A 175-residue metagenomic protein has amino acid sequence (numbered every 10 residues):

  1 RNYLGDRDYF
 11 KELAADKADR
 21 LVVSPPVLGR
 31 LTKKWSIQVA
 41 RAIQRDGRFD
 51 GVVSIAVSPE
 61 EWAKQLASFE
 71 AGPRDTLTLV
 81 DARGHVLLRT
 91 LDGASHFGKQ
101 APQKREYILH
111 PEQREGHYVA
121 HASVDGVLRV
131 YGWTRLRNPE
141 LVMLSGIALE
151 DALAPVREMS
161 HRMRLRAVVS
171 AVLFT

Functional and structural regions predicted by a protein language model:
R1-F69, P73-T76, H121-S123: Extracytoplasmic/periplasmic ligand-binding sensor regions of membrane-associated signaling proteins
L4-Y9, G51-V53, F97-A101, V130 (+2 more regions): Charged, low-complexity, helix/coiled-coil-prone segments
Q38, V86, H161-M163: Short alpha-helical segments used as structural interaction elements across diverse proteins
V39, H110, V169-S170: Alpha-helix boundary/capping detector
R45-D46, E60-M143, I147-P155: Intrinsic low-complexity, intrinsically disordered coil/linker regions enriched in small/polar and charged residues
E150-T175: Cytoplasm-proximal transmembrane signaling helix
